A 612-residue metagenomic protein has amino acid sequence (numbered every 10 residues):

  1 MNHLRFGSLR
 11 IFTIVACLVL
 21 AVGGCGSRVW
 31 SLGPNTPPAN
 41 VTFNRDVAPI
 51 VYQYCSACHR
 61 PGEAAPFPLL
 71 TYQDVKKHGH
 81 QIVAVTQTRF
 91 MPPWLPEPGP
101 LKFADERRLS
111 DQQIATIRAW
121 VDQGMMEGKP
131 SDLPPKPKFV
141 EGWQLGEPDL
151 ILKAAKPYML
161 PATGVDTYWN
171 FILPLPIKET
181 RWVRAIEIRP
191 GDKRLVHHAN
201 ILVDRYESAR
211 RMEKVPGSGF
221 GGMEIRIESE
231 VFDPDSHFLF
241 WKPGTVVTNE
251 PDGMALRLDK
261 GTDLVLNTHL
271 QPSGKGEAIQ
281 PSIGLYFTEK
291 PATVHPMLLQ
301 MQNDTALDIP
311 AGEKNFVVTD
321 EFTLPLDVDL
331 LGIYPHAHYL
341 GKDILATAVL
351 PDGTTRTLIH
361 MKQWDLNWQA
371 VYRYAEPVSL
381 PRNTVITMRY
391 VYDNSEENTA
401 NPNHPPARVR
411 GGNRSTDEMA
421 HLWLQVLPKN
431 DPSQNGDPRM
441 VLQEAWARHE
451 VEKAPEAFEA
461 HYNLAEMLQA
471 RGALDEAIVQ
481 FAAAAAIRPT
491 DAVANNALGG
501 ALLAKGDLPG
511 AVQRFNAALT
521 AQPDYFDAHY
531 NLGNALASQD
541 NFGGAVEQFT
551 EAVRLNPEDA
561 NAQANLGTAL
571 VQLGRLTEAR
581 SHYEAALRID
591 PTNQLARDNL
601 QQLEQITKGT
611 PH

Functional and structural regions predicted by a protein language model:
F12-G24: Bacterial N-terminal signal peptides
G24-K178, A185, R189, G261-N267 (+1 more regions): Aromatic- and Gly/Pro-enriched helix-to-coil junctions and flexible linker segments
L145-K429: His-enriched metal-coordination microenvironments in redox/metal-binding proteins
R439-A445, R471-A483, T490-V493, A504-A517 (+4 more regions): Structural signature of tandem alpha-helical TPR/SEL1-like repeats, specifically the intra-repeat loop/turn
F458-E459, A492-V493, F526-D527, A560-N561 (+1 more regions): Helix-start (N-cap) detector for alpha-helical repeat units in TPR-like alpha-solenoids, especially tetratricopeptide
